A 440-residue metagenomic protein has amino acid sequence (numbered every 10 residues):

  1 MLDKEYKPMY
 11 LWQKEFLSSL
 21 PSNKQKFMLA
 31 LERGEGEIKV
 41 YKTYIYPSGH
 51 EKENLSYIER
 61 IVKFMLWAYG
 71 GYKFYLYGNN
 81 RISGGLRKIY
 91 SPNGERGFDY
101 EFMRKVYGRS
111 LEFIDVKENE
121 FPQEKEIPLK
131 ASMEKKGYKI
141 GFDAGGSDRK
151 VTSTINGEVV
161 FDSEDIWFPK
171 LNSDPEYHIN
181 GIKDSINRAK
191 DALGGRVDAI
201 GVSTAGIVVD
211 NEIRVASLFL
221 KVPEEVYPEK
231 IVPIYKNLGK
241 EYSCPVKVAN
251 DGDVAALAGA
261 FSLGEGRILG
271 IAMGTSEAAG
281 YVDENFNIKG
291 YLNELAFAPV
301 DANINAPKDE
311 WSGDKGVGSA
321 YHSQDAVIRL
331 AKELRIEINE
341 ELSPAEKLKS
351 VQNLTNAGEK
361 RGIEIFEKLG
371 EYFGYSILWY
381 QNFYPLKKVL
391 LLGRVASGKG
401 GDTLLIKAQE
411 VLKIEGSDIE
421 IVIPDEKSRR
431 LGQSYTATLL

Functional and structural regions predicted by a protein language model:
M1-Y41, E53-N54, G85, E95-G97 (+9 more regions): Glycine/GP-enriched mid-protein hinge/lid loop-to-helix segment characteristic of carbohydrate kinases
S48-E59, K63-Y69, N80, G85-I114 (+6 more regions): Glycine-rich phosphate-binding loop and adjoining helix at the ATP-binding site of ATP-dependent phosphoryl-transfer
M65-G70, K183-I200, I377-V389: Phosphate/pyrophosphate-binding loops at sites that engage ATP/ADP/AMP, CoA/4′-phosphopantetheine, polyphosphate
K73-Y75, G137-D143, V197-G201, I268-A272 (+2 more regions): Short glycine-aspartate micro-motif
K105-L129: Juxta-kinase regulatory segment immediately upstream of eukaryotic protein kinase catalytic domains
S147: Conserved Rossmann-like nucleotide-cofactor binding loop
E364-Y384, R394-L440: Internal alpha/beta domain cores that form substrate/cofactor-binding pockets in large enzymes and binding proteins
